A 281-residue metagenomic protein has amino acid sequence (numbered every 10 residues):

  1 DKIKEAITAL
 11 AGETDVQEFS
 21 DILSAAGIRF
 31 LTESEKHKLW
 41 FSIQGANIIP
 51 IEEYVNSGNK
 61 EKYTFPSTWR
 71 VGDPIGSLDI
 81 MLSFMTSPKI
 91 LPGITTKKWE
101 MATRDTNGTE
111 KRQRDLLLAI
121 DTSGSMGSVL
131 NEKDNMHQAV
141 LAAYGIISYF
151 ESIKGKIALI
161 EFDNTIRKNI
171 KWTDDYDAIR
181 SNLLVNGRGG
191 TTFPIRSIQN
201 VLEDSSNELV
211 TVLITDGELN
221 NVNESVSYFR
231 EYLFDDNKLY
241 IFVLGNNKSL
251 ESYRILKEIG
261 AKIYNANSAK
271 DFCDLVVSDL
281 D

Functional and structural regions predicted by a protein language model:
D1-R114: Acidic/polar low-complexity segments with low predicted structural confidence
G108-T173, E208-I214, L244-N246: Von Willebrand factor
K111, L202-N207, L233-D236: Flexible, charged surface loops at secondary-structure boundaries
E132-N135, D174-D175, V226-F229, L256: Short, glycine/charged-enriched secondary-structure capping and boundary segments
Y144, S148, Q199-E203, R230-E231: Surface-exposed alpha-helical segments enriched in charged/polar residues
T165-V212, E218-E224, F242-E251: Von Willebrand factor
V185-T192, G217-N267, D271-L275: VWA/integrin I-like adhesion module and closely mimicked acidic/polar interface patches used
V276-D281: Short, surface-exposed amphipathic charged segments that create phosphate/polyanion-binding patches used for binding
